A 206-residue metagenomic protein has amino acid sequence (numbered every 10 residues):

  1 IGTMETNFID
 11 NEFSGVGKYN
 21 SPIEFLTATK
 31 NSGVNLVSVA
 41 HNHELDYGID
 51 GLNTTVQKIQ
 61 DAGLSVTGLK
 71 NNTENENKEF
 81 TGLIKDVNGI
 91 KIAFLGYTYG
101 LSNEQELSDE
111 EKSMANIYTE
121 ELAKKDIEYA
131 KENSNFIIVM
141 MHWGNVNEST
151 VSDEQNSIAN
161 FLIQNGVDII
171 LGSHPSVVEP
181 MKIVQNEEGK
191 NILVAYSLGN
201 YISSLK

Functional and structural regions predicted by a protein language model:
I1-K206: Acidic, metal/ion-coordinating pockets
